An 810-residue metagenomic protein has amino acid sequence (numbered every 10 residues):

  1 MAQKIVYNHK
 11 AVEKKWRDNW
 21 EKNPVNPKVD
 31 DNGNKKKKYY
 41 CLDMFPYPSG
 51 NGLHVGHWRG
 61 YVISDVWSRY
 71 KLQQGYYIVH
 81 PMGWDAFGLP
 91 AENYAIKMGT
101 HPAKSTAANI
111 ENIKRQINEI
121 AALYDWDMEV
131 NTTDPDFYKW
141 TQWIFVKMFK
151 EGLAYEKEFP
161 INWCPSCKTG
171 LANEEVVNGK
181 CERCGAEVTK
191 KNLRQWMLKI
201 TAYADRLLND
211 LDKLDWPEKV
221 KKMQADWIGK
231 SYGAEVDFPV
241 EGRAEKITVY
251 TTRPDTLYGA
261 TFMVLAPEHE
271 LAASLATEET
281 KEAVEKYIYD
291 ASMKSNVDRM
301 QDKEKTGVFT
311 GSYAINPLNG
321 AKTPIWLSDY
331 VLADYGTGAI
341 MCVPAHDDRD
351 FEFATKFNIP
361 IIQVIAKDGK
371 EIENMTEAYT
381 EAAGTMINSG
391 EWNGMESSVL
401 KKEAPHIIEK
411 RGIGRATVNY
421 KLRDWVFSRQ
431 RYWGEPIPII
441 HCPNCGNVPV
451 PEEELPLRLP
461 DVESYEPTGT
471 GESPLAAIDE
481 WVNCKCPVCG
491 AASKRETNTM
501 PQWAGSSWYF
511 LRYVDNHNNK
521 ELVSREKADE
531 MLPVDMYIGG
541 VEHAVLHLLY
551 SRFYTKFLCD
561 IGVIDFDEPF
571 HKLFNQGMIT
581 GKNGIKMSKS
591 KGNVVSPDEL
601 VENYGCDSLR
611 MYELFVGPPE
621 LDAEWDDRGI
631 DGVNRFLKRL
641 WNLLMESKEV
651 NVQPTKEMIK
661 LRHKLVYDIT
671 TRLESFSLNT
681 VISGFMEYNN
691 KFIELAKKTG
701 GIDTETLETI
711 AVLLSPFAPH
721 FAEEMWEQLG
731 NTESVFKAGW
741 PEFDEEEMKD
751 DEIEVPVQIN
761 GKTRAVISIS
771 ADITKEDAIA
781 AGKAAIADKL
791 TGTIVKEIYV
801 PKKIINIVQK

Functional and structural regions predicted by a protein language model:
M1-K38, A266-H269, E278-K281, I359-G369 (+8 more regions): Basic, alpha-helical terminal appendages of large translation-related enzymes
A2-L42, L72-P81, S105-N112, Y287-W326 (+1 more regions): Conserved oxyanion/phosphate-binding beta-strand-loop segments in alpha/beta enzyme cores
V6, K15, N19-P27, K97-I247 (+11 more regions): Residue patterns forming the tRNA-binding/recognition surfaces of aminoacyl-tRNA synthetases and related DALR
R17, T201, R206-K230, A266-V308 (+2 more regions): Amphipathic alpha-helical
D31-T100, E129-I144, T251-T252, N316-F353 (+1 more regions): N-terminal catalytic cores of NTP/NDP-binding nucleotidyl/phosphoryl-transfer enzymes
S64, Y77, H269-D368, E373 (+1 more regions): Catalytic alpha/beta core of large soluble enzyme barrels
K150-C164, A416-C445, Q502, D567 (+2 more regions): Helix-rich, typically C-terminal accessory recognition domains appended to large enzymatic cores
S312-L318, K322-Y335, V364, V482-P619: Alpha-helical recognition segments enriched in aromatics with Gly/Pro capping that present substrate-recognition
